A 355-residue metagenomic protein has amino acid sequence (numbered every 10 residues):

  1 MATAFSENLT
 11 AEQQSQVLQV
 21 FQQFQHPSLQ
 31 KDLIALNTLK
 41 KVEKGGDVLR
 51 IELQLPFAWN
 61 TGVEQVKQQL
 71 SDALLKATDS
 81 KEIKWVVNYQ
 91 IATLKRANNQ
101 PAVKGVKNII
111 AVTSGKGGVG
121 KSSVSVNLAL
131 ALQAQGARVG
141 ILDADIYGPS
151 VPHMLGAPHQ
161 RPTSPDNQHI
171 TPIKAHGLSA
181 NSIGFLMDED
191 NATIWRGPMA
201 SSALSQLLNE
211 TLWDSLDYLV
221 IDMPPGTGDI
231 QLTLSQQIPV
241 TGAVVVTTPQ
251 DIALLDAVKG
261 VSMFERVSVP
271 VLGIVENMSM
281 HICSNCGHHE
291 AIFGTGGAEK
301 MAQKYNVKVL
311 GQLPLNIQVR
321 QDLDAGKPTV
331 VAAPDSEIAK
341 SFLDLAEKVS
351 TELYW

Functional and structural regions predicted by a protein language model:
A2-K40: N-proximal, solvent-exposed amphipathic alpha-helical segments enriched in charged/polar residues
A35-T38, E43-D47, E52-T113: Extreme N-terminal, non-catalytic leader segments that precede Walker-type/kinase nucleotide-binding cores
I109-I146, D166, A257, V261: Walker A/P-loop phosphate-binding motif and the immediately C-terminal alpha-helix
L132, A137-W195, S201, L208: Phosphate-binding loop that captures ATP/GTP phosphates
N181, M223, D344: Glycine-rich phosphate-binding loops of nucleotide-dependent enzymes
M187-L234: Phosphate-binding/switch loop-helix module in NTP-utilizing enzymes
D217-Y218, P224-A325: Conserved catalytic-core segment of NTP-binding enzymes
A325-S336: C-terminal boundary of histidine-terminating zinc-finger modules
